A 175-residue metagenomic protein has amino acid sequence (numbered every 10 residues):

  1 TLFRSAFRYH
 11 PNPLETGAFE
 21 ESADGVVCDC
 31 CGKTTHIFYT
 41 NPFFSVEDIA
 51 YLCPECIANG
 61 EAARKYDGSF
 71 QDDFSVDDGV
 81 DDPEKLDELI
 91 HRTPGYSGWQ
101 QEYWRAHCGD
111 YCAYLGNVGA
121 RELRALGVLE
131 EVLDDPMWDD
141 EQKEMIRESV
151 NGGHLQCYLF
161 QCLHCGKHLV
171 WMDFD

Functional and structural regions predicted by a protein language model:
T1-L2: Short, small-residue-biased leader/transition segments that mark boundaries at the very start of proteins
E21-V27, I49-L52, L155-Y158: Short metal-coordination and nucleic-acid-contact micro-motifs, chiefly zinc-binding Cys/His arrays
C28-C31, C53-C56, C162-C165: Short cysteine-rich clusters marking metal-coordination/redox-active sites
N41-Y51, E148-Q156: Short linker/helix segments within small regulatory modules
F43-P54, S69-D78, D175: Short cysteine/histidine-rich metal-coordination sites, predominantly Zn2+-binding motifs
E55-F74, P83-L86, H168-D173: Short metal-binding segments enriched for Cys and/or His
S75-V128: Low-complexity, serine/threonine/proline-enriched polar segments
Q142-K143, E148, G153-D175: Long C-terminal interaction/binding lobes of large macromolecular proteins
